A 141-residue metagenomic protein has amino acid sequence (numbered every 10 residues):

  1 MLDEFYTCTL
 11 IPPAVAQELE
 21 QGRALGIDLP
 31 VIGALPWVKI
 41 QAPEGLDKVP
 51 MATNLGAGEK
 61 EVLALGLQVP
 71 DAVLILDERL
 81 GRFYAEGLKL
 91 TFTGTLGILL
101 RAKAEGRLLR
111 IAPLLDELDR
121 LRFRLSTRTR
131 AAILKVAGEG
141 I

Functional and structural regions predicted by a protein language model:
M1-A72, R79, G87-L90, P113 (+2 more regions): Active-site-proximal, substrate-binding regions of enzyme catalytic domains and RNA-binding/basic surfaces
F83: Basic (Lys/Arg-enriched) interaction patch that binds polyanionic ligands
L88-L90, G94-G138: Hydrophobic alpha-helical interaction segments
